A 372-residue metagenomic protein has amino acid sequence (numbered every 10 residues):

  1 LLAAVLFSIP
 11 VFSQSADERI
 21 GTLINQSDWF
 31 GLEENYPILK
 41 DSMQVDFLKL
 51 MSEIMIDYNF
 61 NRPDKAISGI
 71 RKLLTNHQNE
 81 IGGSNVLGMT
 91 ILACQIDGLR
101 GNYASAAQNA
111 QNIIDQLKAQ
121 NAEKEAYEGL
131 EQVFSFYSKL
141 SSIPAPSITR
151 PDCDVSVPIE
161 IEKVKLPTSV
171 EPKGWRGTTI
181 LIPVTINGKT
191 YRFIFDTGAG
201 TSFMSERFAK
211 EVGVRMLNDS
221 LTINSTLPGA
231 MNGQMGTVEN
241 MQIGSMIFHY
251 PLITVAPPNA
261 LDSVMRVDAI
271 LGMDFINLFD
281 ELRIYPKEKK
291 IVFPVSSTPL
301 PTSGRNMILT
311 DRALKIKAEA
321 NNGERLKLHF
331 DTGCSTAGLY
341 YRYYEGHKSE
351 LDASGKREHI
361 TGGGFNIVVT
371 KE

Functional and structural regions predicted by a protein language model:
L1-I20: Bacterial Sec-dependent N-terminal signal peptides
Q14-E372: Pepsin/retropepsin-fold aspartyl endopeptidases
